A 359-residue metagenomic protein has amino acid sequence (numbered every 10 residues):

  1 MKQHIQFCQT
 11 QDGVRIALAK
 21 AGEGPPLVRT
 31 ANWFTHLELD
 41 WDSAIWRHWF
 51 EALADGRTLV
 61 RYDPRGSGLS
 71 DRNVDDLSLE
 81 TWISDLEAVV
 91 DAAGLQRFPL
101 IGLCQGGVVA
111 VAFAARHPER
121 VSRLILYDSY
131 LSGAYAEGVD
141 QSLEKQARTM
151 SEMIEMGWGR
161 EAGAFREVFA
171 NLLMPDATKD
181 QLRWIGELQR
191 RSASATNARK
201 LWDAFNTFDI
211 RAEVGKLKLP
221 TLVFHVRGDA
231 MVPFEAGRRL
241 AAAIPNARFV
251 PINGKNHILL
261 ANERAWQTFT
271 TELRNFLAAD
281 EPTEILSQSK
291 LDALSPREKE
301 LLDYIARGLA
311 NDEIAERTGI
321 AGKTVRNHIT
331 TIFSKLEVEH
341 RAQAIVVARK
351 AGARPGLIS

Functional and structural regions predicted by a protein language model:
F7-L69: Conserved HGGG/HGGXW glycine-rich cap/lid loop of the alpha/beta-hydrolase fold
E80-F98: Conserved acidic catalytic loop of the alpha/beta-hydrolase fold
V111, A115, S122-M156: Flexible "cap/lid" loop of the alpha/beta hydrolase fold
G159-A204, E213: Conserved alpha/beta-hydrolase catalytic His-Asp/Glu region
L217, V223-H225, D229: Short beta-strand/loop motif that positions the catalytic acidic residue of the alpha/beta-hydrolase fold
G228-V232, I258: Acidic catalytic loop of the alpha/beta-hydrolase fold
A247-Q288: Catalytic active-site module of serine/aspartate enzymes centered on a nucleophile-bearing elbow/loop
E284-T330, K335-L336, V346-S359: Helix-turn-helix DNA-binding segment
